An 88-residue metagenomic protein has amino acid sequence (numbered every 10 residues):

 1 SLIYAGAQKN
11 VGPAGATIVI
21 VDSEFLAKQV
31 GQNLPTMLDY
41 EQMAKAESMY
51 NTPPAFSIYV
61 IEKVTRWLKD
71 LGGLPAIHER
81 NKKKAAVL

Functional and structural regions predicted by a protein language model:
S1: Catalytic PLP-binding core of fold-type I/II PLP enzymes
A7-V87: Active-site C-terminal subdomain of aminotransferase-like
